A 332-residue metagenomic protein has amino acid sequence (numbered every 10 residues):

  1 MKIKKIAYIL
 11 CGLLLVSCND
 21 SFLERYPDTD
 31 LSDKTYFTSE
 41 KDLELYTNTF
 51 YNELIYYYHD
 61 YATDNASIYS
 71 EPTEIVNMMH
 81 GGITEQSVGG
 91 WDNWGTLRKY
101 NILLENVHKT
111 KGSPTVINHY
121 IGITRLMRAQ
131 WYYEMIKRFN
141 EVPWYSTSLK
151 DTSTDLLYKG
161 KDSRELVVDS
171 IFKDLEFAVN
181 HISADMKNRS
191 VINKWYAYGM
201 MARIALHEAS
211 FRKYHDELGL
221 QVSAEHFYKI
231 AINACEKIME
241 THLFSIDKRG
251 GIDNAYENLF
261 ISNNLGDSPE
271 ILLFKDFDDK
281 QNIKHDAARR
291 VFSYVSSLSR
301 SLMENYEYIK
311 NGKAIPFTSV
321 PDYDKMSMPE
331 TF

Functional and structural regions predicted by a protein language model:
M1-D28: Bacterial Sec-dependent N-terminal signal peptides
K4, K111-S113, I117, S245-D247: Short secondary-structure capping/junction motifs at helix and strand boundaries
N19-V76, E176-F177, V191-Y198, R203-F332: An aromatic- and glycine-enriched ligand-binding surface/loop that stacks and positions planar moieties
S32, F37-N48, L54-Y56, T73-F139 (+2 more regions): Conserved, well-structured interaction surfaces
I123, P143, E270-L272: Beta-sheet entry/capping signal
R128, Y133-M135, N140, S146-S148 (+3 more regions): Glycine-rich, histidine-containing beta strand-loop boundary motifs that form or position
E141-E165, F211-A231: Short coil/linker segments at helix-helix boundaries
E141-S148, H181-K187, S245-I252: Glycine- and aromatic-rich loop/turn segments at beta-sheet edges
